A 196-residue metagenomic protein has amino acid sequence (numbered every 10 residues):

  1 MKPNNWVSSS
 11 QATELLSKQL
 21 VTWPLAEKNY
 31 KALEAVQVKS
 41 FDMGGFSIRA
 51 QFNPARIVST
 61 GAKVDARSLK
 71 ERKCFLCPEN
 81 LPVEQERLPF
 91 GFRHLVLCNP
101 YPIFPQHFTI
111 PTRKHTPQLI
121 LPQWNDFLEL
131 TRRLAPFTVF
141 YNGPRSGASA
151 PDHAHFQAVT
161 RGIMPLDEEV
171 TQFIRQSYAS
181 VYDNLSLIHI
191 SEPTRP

Functional and structural regions predicted by a protein language model:
M1-P122, D126, L130, G143-P144 (+2 more regions): Active-site microenvironments that recognize anionic phosphate/pyrophosphate groups
T138-Y141: A structural signal for short, well-ordered beta-strand segments and their strand-loop junctions that often border
S186-P196: Residue-level detector of conserved catalytic or cofactor/ligand-binding positions in enzyme active sites
